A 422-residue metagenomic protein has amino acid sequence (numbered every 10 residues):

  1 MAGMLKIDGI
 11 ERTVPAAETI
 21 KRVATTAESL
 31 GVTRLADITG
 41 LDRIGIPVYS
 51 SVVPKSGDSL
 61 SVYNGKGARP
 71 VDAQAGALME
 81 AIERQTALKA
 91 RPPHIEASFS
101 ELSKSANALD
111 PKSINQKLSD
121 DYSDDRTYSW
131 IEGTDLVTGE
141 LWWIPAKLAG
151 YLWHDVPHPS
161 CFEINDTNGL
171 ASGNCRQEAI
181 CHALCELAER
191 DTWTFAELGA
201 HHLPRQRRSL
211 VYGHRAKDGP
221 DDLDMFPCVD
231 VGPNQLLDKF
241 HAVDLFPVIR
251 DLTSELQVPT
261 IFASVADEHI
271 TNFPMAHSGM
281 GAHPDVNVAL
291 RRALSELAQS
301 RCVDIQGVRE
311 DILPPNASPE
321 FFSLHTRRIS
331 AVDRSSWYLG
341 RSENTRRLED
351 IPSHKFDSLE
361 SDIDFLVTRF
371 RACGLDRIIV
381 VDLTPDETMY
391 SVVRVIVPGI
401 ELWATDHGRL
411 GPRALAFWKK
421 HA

Functional and structural regions predicted by a protein language model:
M1-A422: Helix-biased "structured C-terminal domain" signature
